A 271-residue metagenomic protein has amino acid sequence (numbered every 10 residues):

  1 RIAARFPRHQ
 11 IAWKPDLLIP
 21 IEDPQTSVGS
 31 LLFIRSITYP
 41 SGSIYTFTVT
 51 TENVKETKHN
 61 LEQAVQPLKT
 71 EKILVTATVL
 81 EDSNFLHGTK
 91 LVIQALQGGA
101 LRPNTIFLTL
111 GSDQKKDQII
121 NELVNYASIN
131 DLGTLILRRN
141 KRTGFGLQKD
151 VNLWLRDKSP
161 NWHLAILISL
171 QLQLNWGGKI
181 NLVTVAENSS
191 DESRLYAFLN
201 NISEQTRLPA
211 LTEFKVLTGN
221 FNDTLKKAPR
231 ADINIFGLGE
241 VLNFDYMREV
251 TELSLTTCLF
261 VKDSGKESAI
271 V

Functional and structural regions predicted by a protein language model:
R1-V271: Membrane-embedded alpha-helical bundles that form conduits across membranes
